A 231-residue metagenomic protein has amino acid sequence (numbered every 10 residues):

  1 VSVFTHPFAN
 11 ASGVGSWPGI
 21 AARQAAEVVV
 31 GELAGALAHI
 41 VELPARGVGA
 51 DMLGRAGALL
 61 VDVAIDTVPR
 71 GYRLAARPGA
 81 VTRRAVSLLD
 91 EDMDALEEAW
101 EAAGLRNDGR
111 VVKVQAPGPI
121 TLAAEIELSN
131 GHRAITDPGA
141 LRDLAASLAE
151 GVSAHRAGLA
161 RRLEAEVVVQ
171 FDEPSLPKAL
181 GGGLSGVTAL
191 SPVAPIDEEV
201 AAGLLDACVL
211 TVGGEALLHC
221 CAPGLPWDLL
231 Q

Functional and structural regions predicted by a protein language model:
V1-P117, T121-T136, G214, L229: Alpha/beta catalytic barrel-like cores
G19, H39-M52, D92, R110 (+7 more regions): Residue-level signal for functionally critical sites in structured catalytic/ligand-binding pockets
I20, Q24, S87, E91 (+3 more regions): Conserved active-site and cofactor/substrate-binding residues in soluble primary-metabolism enzymes
T82-L105, A140-V167: An active-site-proximal structural segment forming one wall of the substrate-binding cleft that immediately precedes
E127-L141, L184-P195: A solvent-exposed, charged loop/short amphipathic helix patch at secondary-structure junctions
S147, G151-Q231: Active-site loop segments of alpha/beta catalytic cores
